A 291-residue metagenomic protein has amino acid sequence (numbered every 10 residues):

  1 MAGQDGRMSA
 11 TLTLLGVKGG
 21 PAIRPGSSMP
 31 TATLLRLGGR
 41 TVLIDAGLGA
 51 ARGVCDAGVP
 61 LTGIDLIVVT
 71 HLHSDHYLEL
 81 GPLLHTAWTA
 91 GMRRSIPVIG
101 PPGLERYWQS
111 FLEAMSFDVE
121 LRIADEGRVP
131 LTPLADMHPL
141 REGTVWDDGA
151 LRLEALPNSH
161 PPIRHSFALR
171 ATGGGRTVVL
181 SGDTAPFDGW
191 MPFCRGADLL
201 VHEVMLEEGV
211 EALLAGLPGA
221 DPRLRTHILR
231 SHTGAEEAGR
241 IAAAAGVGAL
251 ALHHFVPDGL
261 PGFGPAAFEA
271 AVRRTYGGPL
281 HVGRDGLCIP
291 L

Functional and structural regions predicted by a protein language model:
A2-A185, W190, A266-L291: Binuclear metal-dependent hydrolase catalytic cores
T177, A185-R284: Cap/insert and terminal regions of metallo-dependent hydrolase folds
